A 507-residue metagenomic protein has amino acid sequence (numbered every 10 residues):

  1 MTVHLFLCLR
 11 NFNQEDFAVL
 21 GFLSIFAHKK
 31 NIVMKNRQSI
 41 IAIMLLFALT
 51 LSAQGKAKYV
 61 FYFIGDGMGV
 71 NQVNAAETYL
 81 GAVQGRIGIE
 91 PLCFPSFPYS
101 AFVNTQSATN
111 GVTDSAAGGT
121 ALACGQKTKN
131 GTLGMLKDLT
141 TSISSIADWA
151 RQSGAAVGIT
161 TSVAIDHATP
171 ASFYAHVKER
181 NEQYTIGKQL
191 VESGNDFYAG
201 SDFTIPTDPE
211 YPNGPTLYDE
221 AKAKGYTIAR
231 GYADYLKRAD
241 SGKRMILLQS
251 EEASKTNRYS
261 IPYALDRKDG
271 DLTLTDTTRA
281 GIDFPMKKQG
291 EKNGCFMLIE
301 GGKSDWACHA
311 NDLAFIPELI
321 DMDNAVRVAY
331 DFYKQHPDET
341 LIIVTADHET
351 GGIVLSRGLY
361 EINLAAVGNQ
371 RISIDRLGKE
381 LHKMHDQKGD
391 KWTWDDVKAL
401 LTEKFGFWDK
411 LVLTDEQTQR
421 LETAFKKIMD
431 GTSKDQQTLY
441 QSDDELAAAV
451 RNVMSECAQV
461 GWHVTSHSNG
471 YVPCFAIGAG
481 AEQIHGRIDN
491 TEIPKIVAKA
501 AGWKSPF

Functional and structural regions predicted by a protein language model:
Q14-V33: Short, Lys/Arg-enriched N-terminal segments with co-localized hydrophobic residues within the first ~10-30 amino acids
I32-I41: Bacterial N-terminal signal peptides that target proteins for export
M44-A53: Hydrophobic h-region of N-terminal signal peptides that target proteins for export in Gram-negative bacteria
K56-F61, G67, N71-Q72, E77 (+1 more regions): Active-site-adjacent structural elements in enzyme catalytic domains
K58-Y59, M68-N74, T78-T120, H167-F507: A post-motif C-terminal structural segment
A116, T120-A121, G131-M135: Long, structured ligand/cofactor-binding scaffold of large enzymes
Q126-Q189, G194-N195, D202: Extracytoplasmic mature domains of secreted/periplasmic and thylakoid-lumen proteins
